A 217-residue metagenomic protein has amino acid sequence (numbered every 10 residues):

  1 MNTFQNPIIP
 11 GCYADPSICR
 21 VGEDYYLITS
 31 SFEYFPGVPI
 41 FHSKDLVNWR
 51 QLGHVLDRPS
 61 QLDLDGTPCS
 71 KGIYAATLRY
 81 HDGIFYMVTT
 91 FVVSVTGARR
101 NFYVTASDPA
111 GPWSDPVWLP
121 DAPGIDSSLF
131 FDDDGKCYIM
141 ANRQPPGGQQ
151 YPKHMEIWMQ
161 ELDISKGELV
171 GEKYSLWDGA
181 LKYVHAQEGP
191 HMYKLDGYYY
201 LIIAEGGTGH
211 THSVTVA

Functional and structural regions predicted by a protein language model:
M1-A217: Carbohydrate-active catalytic/glycan-binding domains of CAZyme proteins, especially the secreted or lumenal ectodomains
